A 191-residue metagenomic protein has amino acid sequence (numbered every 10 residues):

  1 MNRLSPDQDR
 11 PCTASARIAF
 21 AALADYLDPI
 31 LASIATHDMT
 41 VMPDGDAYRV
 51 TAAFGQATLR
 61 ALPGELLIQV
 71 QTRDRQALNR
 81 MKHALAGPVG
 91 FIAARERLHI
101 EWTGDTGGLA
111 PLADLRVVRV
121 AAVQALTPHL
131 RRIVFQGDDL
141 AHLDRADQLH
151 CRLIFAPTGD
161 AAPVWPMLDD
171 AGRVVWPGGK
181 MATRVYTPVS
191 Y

Functional and structural regions predicted by a protein language model:
M1-C12, Y26, D46, A52-G64 (+4 more regions): Long, contiguous binding/interaction regions
M1-M42: Short Lys/Arg-enriched alpha/beta "domain-start" segment
C12-A19, L115-V123, R132-Q136: Short amphipathic
A16-A22, Q69-D74, G137: Short beta-strand-to-loop capping motifs
I30, I68, V120, Q148 (+1 more regions): A residue-level signal for conserved active-site and pocket-lining positions in enzyme catalytic cores
N79-A94: C-terminal structural segments of small proteins and small subunits
G107-V117, W176-V185: Short coil-to-beta-strand transition motifs
V123-Y191: Ferredoxin-reductase
